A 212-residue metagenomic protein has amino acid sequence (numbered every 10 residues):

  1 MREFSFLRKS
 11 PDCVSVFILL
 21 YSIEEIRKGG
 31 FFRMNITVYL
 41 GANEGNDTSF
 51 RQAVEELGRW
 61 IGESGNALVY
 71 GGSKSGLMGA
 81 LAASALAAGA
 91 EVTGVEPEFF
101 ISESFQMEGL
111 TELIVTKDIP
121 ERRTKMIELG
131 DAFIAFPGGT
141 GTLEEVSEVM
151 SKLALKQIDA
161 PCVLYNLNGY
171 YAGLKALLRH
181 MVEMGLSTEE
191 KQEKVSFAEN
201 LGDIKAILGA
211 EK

Functional and structural regions predicted by a protein language model:
F4, S10: Cationic, low-complexity basic patches in intrinsically disordered or flexible, solvent-exposed regions
R33-L129, L167-G202, G209: A cross-family phosphate/adenosyl-ligand binding-site feature
V92, K156-A160: Short, structured loop/turn "capping" segments at alpha-beta junctions
R123-L155, V163: Active-site/ligand-binding-proximal alpha/beta "capping" segment
A160-N168: Short loop-to-beta-strand entry elements in the cores of soluble alpha/beta enzymes
